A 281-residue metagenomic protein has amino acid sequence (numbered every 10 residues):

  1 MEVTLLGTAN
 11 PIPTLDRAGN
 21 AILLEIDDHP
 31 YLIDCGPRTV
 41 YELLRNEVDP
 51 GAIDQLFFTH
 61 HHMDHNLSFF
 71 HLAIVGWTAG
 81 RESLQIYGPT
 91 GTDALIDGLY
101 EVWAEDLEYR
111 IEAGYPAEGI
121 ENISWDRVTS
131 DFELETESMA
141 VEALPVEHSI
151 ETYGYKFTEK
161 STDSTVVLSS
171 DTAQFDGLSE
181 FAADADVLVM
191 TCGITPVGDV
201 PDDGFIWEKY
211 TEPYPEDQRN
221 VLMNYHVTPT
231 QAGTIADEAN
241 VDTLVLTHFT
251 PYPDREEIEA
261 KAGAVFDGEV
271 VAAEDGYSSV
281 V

Functional and structural regions predicted by a protein language model:
M1-S170, L178, E269-V281: Binuclear metal-dependent hydrolase catalytic cores
F175-D275: Cap/insert and terminal regions of metallo-dependent hydrolase folds
